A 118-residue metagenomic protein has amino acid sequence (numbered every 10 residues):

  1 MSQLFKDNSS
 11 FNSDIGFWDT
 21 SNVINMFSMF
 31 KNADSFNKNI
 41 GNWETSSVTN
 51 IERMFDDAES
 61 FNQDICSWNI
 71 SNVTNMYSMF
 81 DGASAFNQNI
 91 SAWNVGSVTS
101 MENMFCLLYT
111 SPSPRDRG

Functional and structural regions predicted by a protein language model:
S2-S111: Negatively charged
P112-G118: A short, hydrophobic C-terminal helix/tail in secreted or cell-surface proteins
